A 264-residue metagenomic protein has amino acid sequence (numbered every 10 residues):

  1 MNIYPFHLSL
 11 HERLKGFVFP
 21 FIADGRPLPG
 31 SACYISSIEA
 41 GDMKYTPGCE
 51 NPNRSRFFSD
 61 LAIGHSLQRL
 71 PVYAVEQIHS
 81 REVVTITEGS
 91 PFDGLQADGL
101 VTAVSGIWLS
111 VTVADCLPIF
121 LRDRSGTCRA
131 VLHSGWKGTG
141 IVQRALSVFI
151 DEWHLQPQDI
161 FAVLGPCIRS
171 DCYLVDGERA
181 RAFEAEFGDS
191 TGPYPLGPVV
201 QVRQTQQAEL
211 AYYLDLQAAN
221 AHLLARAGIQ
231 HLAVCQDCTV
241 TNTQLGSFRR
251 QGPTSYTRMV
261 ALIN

Functional and structural regions predicted by a protein language model:
M1-N264: Active-site microenvironment for binding and transforming phosphate-containing groups
